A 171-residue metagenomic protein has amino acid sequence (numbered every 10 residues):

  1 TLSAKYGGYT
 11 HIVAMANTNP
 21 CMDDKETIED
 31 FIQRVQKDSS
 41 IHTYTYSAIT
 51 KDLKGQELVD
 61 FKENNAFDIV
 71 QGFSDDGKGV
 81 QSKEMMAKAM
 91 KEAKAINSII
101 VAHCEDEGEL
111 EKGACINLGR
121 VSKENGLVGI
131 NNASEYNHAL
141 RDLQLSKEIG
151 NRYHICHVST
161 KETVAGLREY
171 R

Functional and structural regions predicted by a protein language model:
T1-Y44, T50-Q71, A87-A95, N137-R141 (+1 more regions): Alpha-helical scaffold segments that flank or form the walls of functional sites
S47-T50, D76-K78: Active-site nucleophile and cofactor-binding loops and adjacent substrate-binding regions of central metabolic enzymes
E57-R171: Histidine/acidic residue-rich metal-binding segments in metalloenzymes
